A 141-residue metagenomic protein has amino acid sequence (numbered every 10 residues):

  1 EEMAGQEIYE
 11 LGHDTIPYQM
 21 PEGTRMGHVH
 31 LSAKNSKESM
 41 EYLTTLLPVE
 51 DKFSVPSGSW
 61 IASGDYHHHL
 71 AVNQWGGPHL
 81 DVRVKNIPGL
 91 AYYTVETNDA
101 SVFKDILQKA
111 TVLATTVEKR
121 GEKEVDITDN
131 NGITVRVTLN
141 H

Functional and structural regions predicted by a protein language model:
E1-F53, G64-G121, I127-H141: Glyoxalase I/VOC metalloenzyme domain signal
G58-I61: Beta-rich nucleic-acid/ligand-interaction surfaces
